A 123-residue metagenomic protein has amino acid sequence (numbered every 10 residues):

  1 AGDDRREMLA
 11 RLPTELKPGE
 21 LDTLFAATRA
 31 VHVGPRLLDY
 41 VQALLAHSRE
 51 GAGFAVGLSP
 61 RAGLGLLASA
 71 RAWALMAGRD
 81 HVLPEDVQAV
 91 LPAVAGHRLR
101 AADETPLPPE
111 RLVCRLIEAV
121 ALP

Functional and structural regions predicted by a protein language model:
A1-A43: Conserved AAA+ ATPase core "coupling" helix
S48-P123: C-terminal engagement/docking regions of AAA+ P-loop ATPases
